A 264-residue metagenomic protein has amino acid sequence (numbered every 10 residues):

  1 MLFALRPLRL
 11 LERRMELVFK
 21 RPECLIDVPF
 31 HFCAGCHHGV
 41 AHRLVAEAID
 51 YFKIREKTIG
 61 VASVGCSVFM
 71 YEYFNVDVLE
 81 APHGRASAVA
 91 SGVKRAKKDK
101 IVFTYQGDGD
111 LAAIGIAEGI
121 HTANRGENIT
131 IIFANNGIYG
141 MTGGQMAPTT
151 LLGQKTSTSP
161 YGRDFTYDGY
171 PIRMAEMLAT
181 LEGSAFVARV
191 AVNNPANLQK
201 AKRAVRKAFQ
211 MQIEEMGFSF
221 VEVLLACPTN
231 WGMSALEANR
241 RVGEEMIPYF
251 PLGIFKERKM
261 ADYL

Functional and structural regions predicted by a protein language model:
M1-R14: Intrinsic disorder/low-complexity segments
L11-S91, R95-F103: Thiamine diphosphate
L11-V18, P22, D27, I213-L264: Flexible, low-complexity linker and terminal segments
V28, I54-T58, A96-V102, N124-I129 (+3 more regions): Short coil/turn connectors at secondary-structure junctions
V64-C66, N136-I138, N194, E222-N230: Glycine-rich beta-alpha junction loops
V64-G140, R203-K207: Thiamine diphosphate
I116-H121, M141-K155: Active-site-proximal loop->helix
A147-E214: Conserved thiamine diphosphate
